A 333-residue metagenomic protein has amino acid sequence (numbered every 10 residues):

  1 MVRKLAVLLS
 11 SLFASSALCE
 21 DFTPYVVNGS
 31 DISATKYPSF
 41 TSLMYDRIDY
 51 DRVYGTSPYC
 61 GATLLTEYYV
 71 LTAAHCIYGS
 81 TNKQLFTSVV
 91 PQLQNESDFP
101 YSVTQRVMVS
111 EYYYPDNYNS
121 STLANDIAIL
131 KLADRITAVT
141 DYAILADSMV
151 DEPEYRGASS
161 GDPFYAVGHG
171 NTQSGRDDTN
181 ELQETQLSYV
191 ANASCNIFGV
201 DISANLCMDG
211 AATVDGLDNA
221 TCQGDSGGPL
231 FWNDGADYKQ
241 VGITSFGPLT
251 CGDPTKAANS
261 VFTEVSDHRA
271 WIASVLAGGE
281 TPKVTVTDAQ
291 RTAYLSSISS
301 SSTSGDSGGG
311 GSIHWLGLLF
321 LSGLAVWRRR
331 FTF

Functional and structural regions predicted by a protein language model:
V2-S11, S15-L71, S80, N219 (+1 more regions): Protease-domain processing segments flanking chymotrypsin-fold serine proteases, especially trypsin-like
D21-T35, Y54, Y78, Q84-A138 (+1 more regions): Conserved catalytic-core segment of clan PA serine endopeptidases
S33, P58-Y78, E184-Y189, I197 (+2 more regions): C-terminal subregion of chymotrypsin/trypsin-like serine protease catalytic domains
D46-D49, H75-Y78, Q92-S97, A133-A138 (+6 more regions): Acidic glycine-/aspartate-rich tracts in secreted/extracellular proteins
A124-T213: Chymotrypsin/trypsin-fold serine protease catalytic domain
A212-Q223: Short pre-catalytic strand/loop immediately N-terminal to key active-site residues, enriched for Gly-Thr
S304-L316: Short, threonine-centered small-residue motifs that mark membrane-proximal processing/anchoring sites and TM-junction
I313-F333: A cross-kingdom C-terminal cell-surface attachment/processing module
